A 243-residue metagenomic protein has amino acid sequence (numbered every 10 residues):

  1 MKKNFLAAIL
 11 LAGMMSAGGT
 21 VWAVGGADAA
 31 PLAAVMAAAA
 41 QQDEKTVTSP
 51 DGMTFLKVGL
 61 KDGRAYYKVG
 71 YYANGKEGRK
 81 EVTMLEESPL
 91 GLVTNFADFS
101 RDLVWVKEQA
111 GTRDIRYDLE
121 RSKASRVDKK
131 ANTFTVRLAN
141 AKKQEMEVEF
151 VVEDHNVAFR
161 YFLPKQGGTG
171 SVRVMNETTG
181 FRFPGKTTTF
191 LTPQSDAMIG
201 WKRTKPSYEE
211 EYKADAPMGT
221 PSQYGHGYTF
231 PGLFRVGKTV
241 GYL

Functional and structural regions predicted by a protein language model:
M1-I9: Bacterial N-terminal signal peptides that target proteins for export
N4, A17-G18, A39: Absolute N-terminal positional cue centered near the fourth residue
A8-G18: Bacterial N-terminal signal peptides
I9, V21-V24, V35-M36: Short hydrophobic transmembrane-like helices used for membrane targeting/insertion
V21-A23, A29, A40: Boundary at the C-terminal end of the N-terminal hydrophobic targeting segment
V24-G25, N176: Edge beta-strand at a domain terminus
L32-V35, E44-L243: N-terminal accessory beta-strand-rich subdomains and adjacent acidic, glycine-rich linkers that precede catalytic cores
